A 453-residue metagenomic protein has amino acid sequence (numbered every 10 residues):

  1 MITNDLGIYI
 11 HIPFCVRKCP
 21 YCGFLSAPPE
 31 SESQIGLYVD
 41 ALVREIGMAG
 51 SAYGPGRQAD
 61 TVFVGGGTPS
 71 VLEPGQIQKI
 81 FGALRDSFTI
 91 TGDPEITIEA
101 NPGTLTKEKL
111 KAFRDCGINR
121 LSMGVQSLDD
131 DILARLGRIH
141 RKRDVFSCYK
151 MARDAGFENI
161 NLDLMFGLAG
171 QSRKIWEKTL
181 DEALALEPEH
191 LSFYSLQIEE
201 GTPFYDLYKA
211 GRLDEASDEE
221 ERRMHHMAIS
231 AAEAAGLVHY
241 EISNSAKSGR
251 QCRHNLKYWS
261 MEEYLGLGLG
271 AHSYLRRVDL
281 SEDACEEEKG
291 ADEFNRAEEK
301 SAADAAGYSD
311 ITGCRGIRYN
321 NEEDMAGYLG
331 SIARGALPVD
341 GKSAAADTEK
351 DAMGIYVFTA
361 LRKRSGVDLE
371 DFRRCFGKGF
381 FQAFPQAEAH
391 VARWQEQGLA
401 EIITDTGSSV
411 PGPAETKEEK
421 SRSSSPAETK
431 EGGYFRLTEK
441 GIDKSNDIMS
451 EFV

Functional and structural regions predicted by a protein language model:
I2-L6, F24-S51, Q58-F381: C-terminal scaffold of the Radical SAM
P13-S26: Local cysteine-cluster metal-coordination motifs and their immediate loop/turn environment, predominantly Fe-S cluster
A306, A414, S425-A427: Short, low-complexity intrinsically disordered segments enriched in A/P/G/S/L with frequent Arg, especially at protein
F380-Q395: Short amphipathic alpha-helical interaction segments
R393-G407, E428: A short, conserved structural fragment
S408-G412, S421-S424: Ser/Thr/Pro-rich low-complexity tandem-repeat tracts
G432-T438: Minor-groove-contacting beta-hairpin "wing" of winged helix-turn-helix DNA-binding domains
E439-V453: Short, amphipathic alpha-helical interaction segments positioned at domain boundaries
